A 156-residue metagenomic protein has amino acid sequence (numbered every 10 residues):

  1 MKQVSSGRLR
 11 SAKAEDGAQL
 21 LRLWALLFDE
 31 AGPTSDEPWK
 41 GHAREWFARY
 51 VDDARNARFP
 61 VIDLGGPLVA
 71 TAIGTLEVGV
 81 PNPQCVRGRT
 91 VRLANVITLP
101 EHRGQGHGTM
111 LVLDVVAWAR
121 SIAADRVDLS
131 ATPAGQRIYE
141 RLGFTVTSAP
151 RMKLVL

Functional and structural regions predicted by a protein language model:
R8-R22: A short beta-loop-alpha structural element at the N-terminal edge of CoA-dependent acyl/N-acetyltransferase catalytic
F28-F47: Conserved GNAT-fold acetyl-CoA-binding loop/helix
A48-P60, R92: A short helix-loop-beta-strand connector motif used in the catalytic cores of GNAT acetyltransferases and, in some
V61, P67-L76, R92, I97: Conserved beta-strand in the GNAT
A72-N82, V86: A conserved beta-strand-loop-helix scaffold within acyl/acetyltransferase catalytic domains
G79-N82, D128-S130, E140, T145-L156: Conserved catalytic-core motifs of GNAT/GCN5-like acyltransferases
H102-D114: Conserved acetyl-CoA pyrophosphate-binding loop and the N-cap/start of the following alpha-helix in GNAT-like
V112, A119-A131: Conserved GNAT acetyl-CoA-binding A-motif
